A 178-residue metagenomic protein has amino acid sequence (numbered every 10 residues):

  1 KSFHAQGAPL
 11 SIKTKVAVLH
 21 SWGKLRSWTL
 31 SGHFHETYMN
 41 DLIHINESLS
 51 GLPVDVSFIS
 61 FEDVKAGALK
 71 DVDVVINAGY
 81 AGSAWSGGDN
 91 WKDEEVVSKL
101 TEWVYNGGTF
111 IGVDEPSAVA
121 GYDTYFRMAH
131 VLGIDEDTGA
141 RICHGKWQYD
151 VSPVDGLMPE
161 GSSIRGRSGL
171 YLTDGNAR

Functional and structural regions predicted by a protein language model:
K1-H44, T138-R167, L172-D174: Hydrophobic targeting/anchoring helices
S2-H4, F61-V64, E95-S98: Alpha-helical scaffolding within the catalytic cores of extracellular/periplasmic polymer-degrading hydrolases
A17-H20, F58, V75-N77, F110-G112: Structural recognition of the beta-strand scaffold that forms the well-ordered cores of secreted hydrolase catalytic
W22-K24, E62, Y80-A81, P116: Residue-level signal for short, function-critical loop segments
T29-Y38, I76-K92: The substrate-binding groove and active-site-proximal loops of carbohydrate-active enzymes, especially glycoside
S48-A68: A short, well-structured beta->alpha microelement
A68-V75: Short acidic/histidine-rich motifs immediately flanking catalytic phosphotransfer sites in two-component signaling
G82, G87-D174: A glycine-rich, often tryptophan-bearing local segment used as a flexible ligand/cofactor-contacting loop or short
